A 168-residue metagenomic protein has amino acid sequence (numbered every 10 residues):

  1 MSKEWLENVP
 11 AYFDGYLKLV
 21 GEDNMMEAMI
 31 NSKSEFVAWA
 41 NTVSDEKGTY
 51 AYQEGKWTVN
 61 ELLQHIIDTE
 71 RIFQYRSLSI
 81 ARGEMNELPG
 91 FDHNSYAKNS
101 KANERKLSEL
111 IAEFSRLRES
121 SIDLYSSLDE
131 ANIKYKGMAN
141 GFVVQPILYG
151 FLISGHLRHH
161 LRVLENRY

Functional and structural regions predicted by a protein language model:
M1-D14, T49-H93, K134-Y168: Short, contiguous alpha-helical
G15-E22, S100-E104, F142-P146: A short, mixed-charge helix-start or loop-turn motif at secondary-structure junctions
V20-G55: Short, contiguous, helix-prone interaction/anchoring segments in small proteins
D23, E27-I30, N60, Q64 (+4 more regions): A generic "alpha-helical surface" signal
M25, G48, G55, N103-L110 (+1 more regions): Residue-level recognition of alpha-helical structural elements
A28-S34, W39, R76, A97-I133: Acidic/histidine-rich alpha-helical segments that form the ligand environment of transition-metal centers
W39, V43-E46, E84, L128-A131 (+1 more regions): A short secondary-structure junction motif
